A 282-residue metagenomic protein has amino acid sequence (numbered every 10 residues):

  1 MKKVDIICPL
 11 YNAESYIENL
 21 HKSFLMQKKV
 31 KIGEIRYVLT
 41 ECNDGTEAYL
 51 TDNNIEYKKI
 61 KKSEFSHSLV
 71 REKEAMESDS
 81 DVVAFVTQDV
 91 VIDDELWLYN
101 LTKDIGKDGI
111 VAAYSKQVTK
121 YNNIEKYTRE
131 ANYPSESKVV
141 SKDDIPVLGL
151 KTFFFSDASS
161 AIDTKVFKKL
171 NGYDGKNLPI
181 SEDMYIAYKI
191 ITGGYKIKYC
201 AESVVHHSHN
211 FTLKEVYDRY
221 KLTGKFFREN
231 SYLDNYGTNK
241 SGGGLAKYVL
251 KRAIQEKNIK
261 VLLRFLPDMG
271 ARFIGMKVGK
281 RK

Functional and structural regions predicted by a protein language model:
A13-M26: Short, well-formed alpha-helical segments that are part of the catalytic scaffolds of diverse glycosyltransferases
L39-E47, V91: A conserved acidic beta->alpha catalytic loop
K61-S78: Glycine-rich, basic loop-to-helix element that forms the pyrophosphate-binding segment of sugar-nucleotide handling
D81-V91: Short beta-strand-to-loop acidic/aromatic patch adjacent to the donor-nucleotide binding site
V91, E95-Y127: Conserved donor NDP-sugar-binding/catalytic core segment of glycosyltransferases
D143-I162, L178-P179: A recurrent flexible, glycine/aromatic-enriched loop bordering the glycosyltransferase active site that acts as
P179-Y185: Acidic donor-binding loop at a coil-to-helix junction in glycosyltransferase catalytic cores that engages
R219-K225, E229, L233-K282: Non-catalytic, C-terminal membrane-associated alpha-helical segments of glycosyltransferases
